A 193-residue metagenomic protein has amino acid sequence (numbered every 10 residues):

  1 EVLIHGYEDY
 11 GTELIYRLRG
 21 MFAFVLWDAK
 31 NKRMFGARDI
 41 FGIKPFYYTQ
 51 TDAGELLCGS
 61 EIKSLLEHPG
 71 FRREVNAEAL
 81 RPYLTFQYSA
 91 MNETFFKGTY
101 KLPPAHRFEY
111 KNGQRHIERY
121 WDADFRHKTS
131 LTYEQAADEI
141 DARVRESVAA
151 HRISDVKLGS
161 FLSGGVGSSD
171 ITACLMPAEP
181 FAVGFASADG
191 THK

Functional and structural regions predicted by a protein language model:
E1-K193: Cysteine-centered catalytic environments shared across enzyme families
